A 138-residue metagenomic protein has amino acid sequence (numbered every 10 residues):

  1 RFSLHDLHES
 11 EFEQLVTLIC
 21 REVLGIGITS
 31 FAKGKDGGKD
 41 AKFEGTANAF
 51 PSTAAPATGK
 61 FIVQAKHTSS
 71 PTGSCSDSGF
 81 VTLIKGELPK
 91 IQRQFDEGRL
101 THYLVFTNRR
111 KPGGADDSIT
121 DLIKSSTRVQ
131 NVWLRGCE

Functional and structural regions predicted by a protein language model:
R1-E138: Mixed-charge (Asp/Glu-Lys/Arg
